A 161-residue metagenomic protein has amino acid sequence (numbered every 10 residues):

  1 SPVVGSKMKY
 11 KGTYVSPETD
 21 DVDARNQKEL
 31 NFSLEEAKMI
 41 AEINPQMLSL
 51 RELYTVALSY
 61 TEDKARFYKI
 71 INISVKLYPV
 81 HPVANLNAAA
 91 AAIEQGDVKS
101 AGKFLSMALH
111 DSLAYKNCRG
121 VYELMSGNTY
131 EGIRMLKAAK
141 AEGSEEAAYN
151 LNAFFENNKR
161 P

Functional and structural regions predicted by a protein language model:
P45, P79, H110-L113, S144: Short coil turns that delineate tetratricopeptide repeat
L48-R51, V83, A114, E146: Start-of-helix register in tetratricopeptide repeats
E52-T55, N87, C118, N150: "A position-specific structural signal for the A-helix of alpha-solenoid helical repeats
V56-L58, A90, V121, A153: Residue-level recognition of tetratricopeptide repeat
